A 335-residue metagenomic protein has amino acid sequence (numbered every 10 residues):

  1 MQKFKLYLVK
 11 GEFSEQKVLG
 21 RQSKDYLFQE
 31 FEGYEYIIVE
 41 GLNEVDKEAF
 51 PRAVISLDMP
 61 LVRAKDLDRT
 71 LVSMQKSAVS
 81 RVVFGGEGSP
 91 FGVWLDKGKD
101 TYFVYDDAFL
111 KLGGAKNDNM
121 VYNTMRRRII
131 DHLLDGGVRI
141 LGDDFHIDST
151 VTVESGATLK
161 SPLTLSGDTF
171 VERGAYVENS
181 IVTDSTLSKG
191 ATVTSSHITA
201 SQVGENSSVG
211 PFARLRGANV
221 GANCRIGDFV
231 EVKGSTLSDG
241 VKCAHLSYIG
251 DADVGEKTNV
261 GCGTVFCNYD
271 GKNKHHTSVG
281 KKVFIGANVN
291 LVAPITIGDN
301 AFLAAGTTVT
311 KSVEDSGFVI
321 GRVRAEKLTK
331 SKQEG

Functional and structural regions predicted by a protein language model:
M1-L42: N-terminal glycine-rich phosphate-binding loop and ensuing alpha1 helix
Q2-Y7, E35-I37, R52-A53, A78-V82 (+1 more regions): Hydrophobic beta-strand segments of well-ordered beta-sheets in folded domains
G41-G88: Conserved beta-loop-beta/alpha segment of the NTase-like Rossmann-fold superfamily that binds/positions NTPs
V62, V193-G335: Glycine-rich hexapeptide-repeat left-handed beta-helix
G86-E87, D106-F109, T307, V323: Glycine-rich beta-alpha junction loops
E87-G98, V104-Y105: Conserved beta strand-loop-helix elements of the APE1-like EEP
K99-S208: Extended, small-residue-rich solenoid/repeat segments and analogous flexible loops that form exposed scaffolds
